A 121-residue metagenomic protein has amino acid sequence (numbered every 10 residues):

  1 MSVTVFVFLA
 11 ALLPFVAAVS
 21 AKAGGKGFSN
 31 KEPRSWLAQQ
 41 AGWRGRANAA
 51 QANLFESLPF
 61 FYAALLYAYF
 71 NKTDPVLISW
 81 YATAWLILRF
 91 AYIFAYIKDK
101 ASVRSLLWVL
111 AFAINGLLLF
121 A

Functional and structural regions predicted by a protein language model:
S2-A17: Alpha-helical transmembrane segments
L9-L12, T83-I87, L106, A113: Hydrophobic residues within alpha-helical transmembrane segments of multi-pass solute transporters/permease subunits
A10-L13, A52-L65: Core segments of transmembrane alpha-helices that mediate helix-helix packing or line hydrophobic substrate/ligand
L13-A21, F60, Y92: Alpha-helical transmembrane segments of multipass membrane proteins
K22-A49: Cytosolic, membrane-interface loops and tails of multi-pass inner-membrane proteins
G42, L107-A121: Small-residue-rich segments of transmembrane alpha-helices in multi-pass membrane proteins, especially helix faces
N71, P75-A84: Structural signature of hydrophobic alpha-helical transmembrane segments
F90-A113: Interfacial loop-to-transmembrane junctions
